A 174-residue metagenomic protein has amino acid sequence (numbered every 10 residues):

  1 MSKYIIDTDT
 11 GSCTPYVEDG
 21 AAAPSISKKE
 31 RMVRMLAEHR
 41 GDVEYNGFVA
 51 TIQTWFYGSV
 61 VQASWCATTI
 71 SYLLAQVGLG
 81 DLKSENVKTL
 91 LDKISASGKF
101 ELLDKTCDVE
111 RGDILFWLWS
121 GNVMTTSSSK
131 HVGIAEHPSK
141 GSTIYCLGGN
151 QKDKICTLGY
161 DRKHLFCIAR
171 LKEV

Functional and structural regions predicted by a protein language model:
S2, S27-K28, L82-V87, D92 (+1 more regions): Generic cytosolic/nucleocytoplasmic N-terminal low-complexity/intrinsically disordered segments
S2-L79: N-terminal capping segments
K3-P24, T125-V174: Aromatic- and glycine-rich peptidoglycan recognition patches
K28, G47-T51, N86-K88, K105-V109 (+1 more regions): General structural signal for secondary-structure boundaries
E30-R31, R111, G141, K163: Sequence-level motif detector for i,i+2 pairs with an aromatic at +2
I52, F56, I94-G98, G159: Solvent-exposed, flexible loop/coil residues
I52, Q62, S97, I114-F116 (+1 more regions): Intrinsically disordered regions, especially transient/low-confidence alpha-helical propensity segments and coil-helix
G80-D153: ...with weaker cross-activation on analogous glycine-rich loops/strands in unrelated enzymes
